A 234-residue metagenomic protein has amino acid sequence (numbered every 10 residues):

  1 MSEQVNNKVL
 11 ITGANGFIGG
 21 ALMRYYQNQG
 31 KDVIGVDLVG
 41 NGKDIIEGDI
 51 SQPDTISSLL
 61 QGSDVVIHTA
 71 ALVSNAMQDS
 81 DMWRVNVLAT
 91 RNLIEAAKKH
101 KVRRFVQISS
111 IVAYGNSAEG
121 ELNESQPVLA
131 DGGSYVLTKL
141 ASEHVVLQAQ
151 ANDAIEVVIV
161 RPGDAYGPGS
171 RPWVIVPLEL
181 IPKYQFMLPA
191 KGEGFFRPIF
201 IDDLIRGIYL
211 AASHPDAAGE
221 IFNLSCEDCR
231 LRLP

Functional and structural regions predicted by a protein language model:
V9-Q29: N-terminal Rossmann NAD(P)H-binding glycine-rich loop of SDR-like oxidoreductase domains
G42, I50-L88, A96, Y114-N116: NAD(P)H-binding glycine-rich loop region in Rossmannoid oxidoreductase-like domains and their noncatalytic homologs
D81-V87, G132-E143, D164-G167, G194-P198 (+1 more regions): Short-chain dehydrogenase/reductase
N92-S134: Conserved Rossmann-fold NAD(P)-dependent oxidoreductase catalytic core, especially the SDR/UDP-sugar
E119-A165, F186-P189: Catalytic helix-loop patch of NAD(P)-dependent Rossmann-fold dehydrogenases
Q150-F196, I201-D202, L210: NAD(P)-dependent short-chain dehydrogenase/reductase
L210, H214-P234: Mid/C-terminal beta-alpha module of Rossmann-like enzyme folds, strongest in SDR-family dehydrogenases/epimerases
